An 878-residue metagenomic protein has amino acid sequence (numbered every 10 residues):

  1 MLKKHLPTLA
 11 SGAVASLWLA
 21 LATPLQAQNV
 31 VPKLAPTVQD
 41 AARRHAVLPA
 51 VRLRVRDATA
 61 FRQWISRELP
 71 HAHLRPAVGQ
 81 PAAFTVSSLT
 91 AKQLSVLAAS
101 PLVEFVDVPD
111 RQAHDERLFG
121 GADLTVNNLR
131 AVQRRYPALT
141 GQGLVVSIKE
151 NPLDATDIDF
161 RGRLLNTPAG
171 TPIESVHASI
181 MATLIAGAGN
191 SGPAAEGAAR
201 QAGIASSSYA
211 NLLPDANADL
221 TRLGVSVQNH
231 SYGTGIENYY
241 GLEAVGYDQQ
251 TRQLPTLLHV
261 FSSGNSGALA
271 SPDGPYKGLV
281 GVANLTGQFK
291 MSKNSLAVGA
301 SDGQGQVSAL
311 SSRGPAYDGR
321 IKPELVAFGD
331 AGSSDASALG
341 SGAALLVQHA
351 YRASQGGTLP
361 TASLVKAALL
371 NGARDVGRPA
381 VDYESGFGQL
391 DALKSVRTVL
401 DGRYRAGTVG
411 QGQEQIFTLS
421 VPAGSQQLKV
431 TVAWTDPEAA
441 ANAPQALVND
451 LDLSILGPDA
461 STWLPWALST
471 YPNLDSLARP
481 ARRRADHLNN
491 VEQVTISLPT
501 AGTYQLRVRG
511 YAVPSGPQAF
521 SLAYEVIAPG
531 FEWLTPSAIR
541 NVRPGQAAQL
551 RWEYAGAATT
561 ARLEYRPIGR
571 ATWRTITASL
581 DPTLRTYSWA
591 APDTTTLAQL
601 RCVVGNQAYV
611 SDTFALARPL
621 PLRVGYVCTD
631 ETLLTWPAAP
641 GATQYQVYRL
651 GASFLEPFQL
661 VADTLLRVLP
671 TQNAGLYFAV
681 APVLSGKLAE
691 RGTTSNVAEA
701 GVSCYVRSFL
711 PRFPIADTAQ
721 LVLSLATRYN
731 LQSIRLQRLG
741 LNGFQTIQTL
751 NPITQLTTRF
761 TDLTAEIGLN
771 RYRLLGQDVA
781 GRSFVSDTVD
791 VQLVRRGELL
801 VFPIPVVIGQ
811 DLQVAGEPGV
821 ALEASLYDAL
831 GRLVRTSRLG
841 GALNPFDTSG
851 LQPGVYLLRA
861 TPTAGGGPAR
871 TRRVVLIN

Functional and structural regions predicted by a protein language model:
N29-A42, A58-R135: Autoinhibitory propeptides
L129-L213, L223-S226, E237-Y240, Q253-L258 (+6 more regions): Subtilisin-like serine protease catalytic core
I236-N238, A244, S262-S295, G299-K322 (+4 more regions): Active-site-adjacent substrate-recognition loops and nearby beta-strands within hydrolase catalytic domains
H349-S425, A443: C-terminal subdomain of the subtilisin-like protease fold in secreted/lumenal serine endopeptidases
I455-L522, T586: Noncatalytic accessory or regulatory domains flanking protease catalytic cores in secreted, cell-surface, and selected
P619-T635, R667-E798: Short, compositionally biased serine/threonine- and acidic-rich segments at solvent-exposed termini, linkers, or domain
V702, D778-G797, L812-A815, T836 (+1 more regions): C-terminal tail/sorting-segment detector
P752-Y772, R838-R872: Short, surface-exposed loop/turn motifs with a glycine/proline- and acidic-biased composition
